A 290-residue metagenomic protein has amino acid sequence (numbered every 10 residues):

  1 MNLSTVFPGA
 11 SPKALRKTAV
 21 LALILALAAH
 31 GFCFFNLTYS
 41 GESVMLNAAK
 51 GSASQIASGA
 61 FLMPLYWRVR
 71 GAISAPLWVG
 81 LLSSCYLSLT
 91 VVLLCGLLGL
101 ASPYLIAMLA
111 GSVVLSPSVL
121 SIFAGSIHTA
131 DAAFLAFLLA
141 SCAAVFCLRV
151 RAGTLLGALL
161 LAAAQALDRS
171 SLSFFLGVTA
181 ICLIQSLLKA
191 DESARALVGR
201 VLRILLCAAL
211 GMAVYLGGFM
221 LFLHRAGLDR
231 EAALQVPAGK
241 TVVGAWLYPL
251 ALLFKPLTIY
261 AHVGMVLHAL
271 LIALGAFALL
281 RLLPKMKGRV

Functional and structural regions predicted by a protein language model:
A28-L46, S54-Y66: Extracytoplasmic catalytic/substrate-binding loops of multi-pass membrane glycan-assembly enzymes
A53-Y86: Short hydrophobic/aromatic helix or loop-helix immediately within or flanking a transmembrane segment in polytopic
I56, A60, S83, Y104-L148 (+3 more regions): Membrane-interface micro-motifs in multi-pass membrane enzymes
L81-A107, L115, C142, A276-L282: Transmembrane-helix motifs of polytopic, lipid-linked glycan transferases
A140-T154, L188-E192: Membrane-interface transmembrane helices that cradle and orient dolichyl/undecaprenyl
T154-R169, F174-A180: Membrane-interface alpha helices of multi-pass inner-membrane proteins
F175-A209: Perimembrane helix-loop-helix junctions
V201-G275: Membrane-lumen/periplasm interface segments of specific transmembrane helices in polyprenyl phosphate-linked
